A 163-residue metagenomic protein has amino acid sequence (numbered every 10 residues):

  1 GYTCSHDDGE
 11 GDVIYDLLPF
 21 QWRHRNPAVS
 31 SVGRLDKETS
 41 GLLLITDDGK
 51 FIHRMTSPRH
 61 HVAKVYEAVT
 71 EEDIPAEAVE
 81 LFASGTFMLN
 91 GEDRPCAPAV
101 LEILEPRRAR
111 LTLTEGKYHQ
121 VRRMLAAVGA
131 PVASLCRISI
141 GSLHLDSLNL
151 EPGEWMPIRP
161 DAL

Functional and structural regions predicted by a protein language model:
G1-L163: Basic, flexible Lys/Arg- and Gly-enriched helix-loop patches that mediate nucleic-acid binding at interfaces with rRNA
